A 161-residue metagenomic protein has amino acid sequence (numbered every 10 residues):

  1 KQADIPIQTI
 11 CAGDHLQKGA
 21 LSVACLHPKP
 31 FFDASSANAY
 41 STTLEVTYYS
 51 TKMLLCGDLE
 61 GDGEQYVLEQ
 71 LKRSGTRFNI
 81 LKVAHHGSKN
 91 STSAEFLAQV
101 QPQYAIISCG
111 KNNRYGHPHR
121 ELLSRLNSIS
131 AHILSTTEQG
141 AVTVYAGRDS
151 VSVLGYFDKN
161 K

Functional and structural regions predicted by a protein language model:
K1-K161: Non-globular, low-confidence helical/coil segments that flank catalytic cores
